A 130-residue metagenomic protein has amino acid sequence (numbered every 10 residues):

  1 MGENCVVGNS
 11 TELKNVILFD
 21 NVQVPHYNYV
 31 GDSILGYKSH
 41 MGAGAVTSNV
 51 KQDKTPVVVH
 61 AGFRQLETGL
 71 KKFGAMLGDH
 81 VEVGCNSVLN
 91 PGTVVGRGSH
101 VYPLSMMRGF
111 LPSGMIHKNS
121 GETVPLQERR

Functional and structural regions predicted by a protein language model:
G2-G8: Surface-exposed extracellular loop regions of Gram-negative outer-membrane beta-barrel proteins
N9-S10, N15-R130: Glycine-rich hexapeptide-repeat left-handed beta-helix
